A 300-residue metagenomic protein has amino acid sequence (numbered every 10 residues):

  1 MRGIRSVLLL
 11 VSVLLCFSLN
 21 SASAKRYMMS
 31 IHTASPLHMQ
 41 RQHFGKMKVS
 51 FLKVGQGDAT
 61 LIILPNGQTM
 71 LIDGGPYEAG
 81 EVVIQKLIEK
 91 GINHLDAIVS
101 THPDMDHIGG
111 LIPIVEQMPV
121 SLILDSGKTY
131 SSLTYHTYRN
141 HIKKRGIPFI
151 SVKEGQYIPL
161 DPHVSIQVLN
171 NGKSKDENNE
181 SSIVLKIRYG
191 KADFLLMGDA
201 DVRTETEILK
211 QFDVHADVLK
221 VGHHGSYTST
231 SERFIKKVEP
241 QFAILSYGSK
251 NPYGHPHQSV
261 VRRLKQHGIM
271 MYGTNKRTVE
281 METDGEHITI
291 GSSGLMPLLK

Functional and structural regions predicted by a protein language model:
R2-L8, C16-K300: Non-globular, low-confidence helical/coil segments that flank catalytic cores
